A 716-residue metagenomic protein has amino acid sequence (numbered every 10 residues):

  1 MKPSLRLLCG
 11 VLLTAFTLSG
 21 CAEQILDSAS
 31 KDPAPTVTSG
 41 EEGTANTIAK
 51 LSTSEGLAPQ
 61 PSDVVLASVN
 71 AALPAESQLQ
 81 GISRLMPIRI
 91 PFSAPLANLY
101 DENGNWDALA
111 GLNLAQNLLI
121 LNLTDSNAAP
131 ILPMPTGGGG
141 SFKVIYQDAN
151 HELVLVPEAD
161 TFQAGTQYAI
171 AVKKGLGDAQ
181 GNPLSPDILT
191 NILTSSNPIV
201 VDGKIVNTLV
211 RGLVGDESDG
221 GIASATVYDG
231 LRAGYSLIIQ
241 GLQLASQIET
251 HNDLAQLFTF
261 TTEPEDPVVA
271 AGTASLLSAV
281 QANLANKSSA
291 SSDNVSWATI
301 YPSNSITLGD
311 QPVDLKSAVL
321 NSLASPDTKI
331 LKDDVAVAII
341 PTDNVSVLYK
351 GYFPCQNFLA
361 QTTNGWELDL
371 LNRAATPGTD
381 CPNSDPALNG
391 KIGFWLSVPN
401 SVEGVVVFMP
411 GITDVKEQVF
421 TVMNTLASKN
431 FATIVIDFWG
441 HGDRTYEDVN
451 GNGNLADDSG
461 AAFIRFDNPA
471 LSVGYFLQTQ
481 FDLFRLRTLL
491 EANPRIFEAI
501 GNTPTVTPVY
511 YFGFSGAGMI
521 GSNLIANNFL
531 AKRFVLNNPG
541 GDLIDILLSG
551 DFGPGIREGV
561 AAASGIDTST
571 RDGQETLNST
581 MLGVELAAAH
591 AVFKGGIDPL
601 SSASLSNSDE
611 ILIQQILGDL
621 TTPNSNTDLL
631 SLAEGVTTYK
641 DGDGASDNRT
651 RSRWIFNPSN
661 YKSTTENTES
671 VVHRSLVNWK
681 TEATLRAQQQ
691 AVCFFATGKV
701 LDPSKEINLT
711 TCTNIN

Functional and structural regions predicted by a protein language model:
M1-C9: Bacterial N-terminal signal peptides that target proteins for export
T17-G20: C-terminal motif of bacterial Sec signal peptides marking the signal peptidase cleavage site
E23-L331, P354-Q356, T362-T363: Acidic, low-complexity Ser/Thr/Gly/Pro-rich repeat segments typical of extracellular/periplasmic and surface-exposed
D253, T505-T507, L605-I611: Short, proline-enriched alpha-helix->beta-strand connector loops that line the catalytic pocket of alpha/beta-hydrolase
S317-S401: N-terminal cap/lid segment of alpha/beta-hydrolase-fold proteins
L359-K391, S401-L490: Cap/lid segment of the alpha/beta-hydrolase catalytic domain
L388, W395, G404, L471 (+3 more regions): C-terminal subdomain of alpha/beta-hydrolase-fold enzymes, centered on the catalytic histidine and its supporting
A492, I496-L548: Primarily recognizes the serine-hydrolase "nucleophile elbow" in alpha/beta-hydrolase and SGNH/GDSL folds
